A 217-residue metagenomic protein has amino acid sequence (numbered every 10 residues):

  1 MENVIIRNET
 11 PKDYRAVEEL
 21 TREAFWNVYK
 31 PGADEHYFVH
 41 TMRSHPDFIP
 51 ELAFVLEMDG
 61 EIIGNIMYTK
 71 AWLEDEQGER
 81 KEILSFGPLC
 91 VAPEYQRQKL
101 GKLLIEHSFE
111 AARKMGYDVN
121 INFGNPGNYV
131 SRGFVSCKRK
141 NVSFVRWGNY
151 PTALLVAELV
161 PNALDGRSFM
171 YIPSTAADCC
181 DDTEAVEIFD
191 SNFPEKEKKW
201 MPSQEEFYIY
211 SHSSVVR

Functional and structural regions predicted by a protein language model:
M1-K12, E19: Conserved N-terminal entry element of GNAT/NAT acetyltransferase domains
E2-N3, P126, V130-S131, V135-R217: Terminal substrate-recognition subdomain of acyl/acetyltransferases
V4, E61-N65, L84: Glycine-rich phosphate/pyrophosphate-binding loop shared by adenosine-nucleotide-utilizing enzymes
E18, F25-L73: Active-site rim helix/loop that mediates acceptor-substrate recognition in acyltransferases
E51-L52, L56, G87-P93, G116-N125: Internal, conserved structured core segments that host functional sites
E61, E79, A92-L103, M115: Conserved glycine-rich acetyl-CoA-binding loop
A71-F86, Q96: A conserved beta-turn-beta hairpin within the catalytic core of GNAT-like acetyltransferases that forms part
F86, V91, R97-E110, I121-N122: Conserved acetyl-CoA-binding loop-helix of GNAT-fold acetyltransferases
